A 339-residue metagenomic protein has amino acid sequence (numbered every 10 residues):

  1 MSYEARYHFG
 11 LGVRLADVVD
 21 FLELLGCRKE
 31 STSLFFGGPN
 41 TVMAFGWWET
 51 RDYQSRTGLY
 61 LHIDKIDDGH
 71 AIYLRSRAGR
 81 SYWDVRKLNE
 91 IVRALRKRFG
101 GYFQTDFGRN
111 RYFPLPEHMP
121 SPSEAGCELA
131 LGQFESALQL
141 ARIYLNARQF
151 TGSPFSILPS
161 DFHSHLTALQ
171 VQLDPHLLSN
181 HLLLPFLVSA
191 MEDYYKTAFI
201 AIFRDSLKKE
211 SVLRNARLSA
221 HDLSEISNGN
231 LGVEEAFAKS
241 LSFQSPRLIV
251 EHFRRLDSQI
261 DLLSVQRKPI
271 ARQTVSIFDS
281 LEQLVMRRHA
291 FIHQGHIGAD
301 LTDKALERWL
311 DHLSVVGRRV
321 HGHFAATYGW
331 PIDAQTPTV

Functional and structural regions predicted by a protein language model:
M1-F35: Short, extreme N-terminal segment that most often corresponds to the first beta-strand
E23-Y82: Short, intrinsically disordered low-complexity segments
S31-P39, R98-L115, I332-V339: Short glycine-rich, low-complexity/disordered patches
D68-L129: Charged, non-catalytic interaction/linker regions at domain boundaries that couple catalytic cores to substrate
R86, R93, E135, Q139 (+6 more regions): Generic structural signal for well-ordered, non-transmembrane alpha-helical segments in soluble/cytosolic regions
K97, Q104, E192-F203, M286-I297 (+1 more regions): Charged/polar positions within long, soluble alpha-helices
F113-E282: Helix-loop junctions and short alpha-helical segments
S258-A290, A299-V339: Amphipathic, Lys/Arg-enriched alpha-helical patches that create a basic surface for binding polyanionic ligands
